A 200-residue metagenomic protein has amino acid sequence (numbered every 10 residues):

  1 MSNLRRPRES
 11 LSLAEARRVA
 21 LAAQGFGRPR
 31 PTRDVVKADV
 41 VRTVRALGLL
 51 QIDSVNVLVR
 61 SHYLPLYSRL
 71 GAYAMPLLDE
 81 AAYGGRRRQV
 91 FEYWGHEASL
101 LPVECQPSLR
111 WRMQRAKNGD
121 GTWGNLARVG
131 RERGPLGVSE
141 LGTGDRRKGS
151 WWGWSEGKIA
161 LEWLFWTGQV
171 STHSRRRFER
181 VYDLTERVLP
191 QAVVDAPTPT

Functional and structural regions predicted by a protein language model:
M1-T200: Long, low-complexity intrinsically disordered regions
